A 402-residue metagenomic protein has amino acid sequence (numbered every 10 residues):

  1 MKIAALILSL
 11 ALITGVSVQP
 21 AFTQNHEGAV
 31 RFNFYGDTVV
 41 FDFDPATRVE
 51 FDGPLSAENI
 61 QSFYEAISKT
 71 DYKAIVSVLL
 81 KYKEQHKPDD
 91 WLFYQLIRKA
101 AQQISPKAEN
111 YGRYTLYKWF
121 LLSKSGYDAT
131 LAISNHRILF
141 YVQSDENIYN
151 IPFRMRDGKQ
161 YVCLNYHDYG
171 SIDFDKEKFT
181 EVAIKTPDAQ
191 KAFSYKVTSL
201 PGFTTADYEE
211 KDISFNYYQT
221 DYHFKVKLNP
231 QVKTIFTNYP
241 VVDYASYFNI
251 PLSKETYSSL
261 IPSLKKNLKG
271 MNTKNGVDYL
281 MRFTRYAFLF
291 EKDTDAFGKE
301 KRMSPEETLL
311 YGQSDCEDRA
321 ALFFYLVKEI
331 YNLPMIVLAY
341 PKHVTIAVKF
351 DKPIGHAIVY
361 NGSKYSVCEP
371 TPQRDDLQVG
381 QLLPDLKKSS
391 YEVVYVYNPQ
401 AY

Functional and structural regions predicted by a protein language model:
M1-I7: Positively charged n-region of N-terminal signal peptides that target proteins for export
I7-G15: Bacterial N-terminal signal peptides
F22-Y402: A structural boundary/capping signal
